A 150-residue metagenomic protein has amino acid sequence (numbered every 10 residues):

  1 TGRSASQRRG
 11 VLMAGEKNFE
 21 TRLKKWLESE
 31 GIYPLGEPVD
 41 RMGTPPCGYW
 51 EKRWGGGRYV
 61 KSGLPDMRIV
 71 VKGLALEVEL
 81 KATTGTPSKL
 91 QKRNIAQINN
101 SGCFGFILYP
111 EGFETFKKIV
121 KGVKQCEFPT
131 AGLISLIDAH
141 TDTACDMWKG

Functional and structural regions predicted by a protein language model:
G2-G150: Catalytic phosphate/metal-binding cores of nucleic-acid and nucleotide-processing enzymes, i.e., regions that mediate
